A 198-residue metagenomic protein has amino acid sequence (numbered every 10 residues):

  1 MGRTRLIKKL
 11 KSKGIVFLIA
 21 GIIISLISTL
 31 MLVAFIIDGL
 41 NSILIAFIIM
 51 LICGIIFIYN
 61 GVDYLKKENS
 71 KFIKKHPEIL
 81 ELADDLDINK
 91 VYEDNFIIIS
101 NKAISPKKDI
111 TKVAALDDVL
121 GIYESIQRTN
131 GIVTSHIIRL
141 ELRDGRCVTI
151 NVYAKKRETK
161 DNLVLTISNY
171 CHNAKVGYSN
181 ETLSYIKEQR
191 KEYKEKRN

Functional and structural regions predicted by a protein language model:
M1-G14, K191-N198: Short, Lys/Arg-enriched, disordered terminal segments
G2-T4, L10, N41-N101: Anionic N-terminal interaction surfaces
R3, I15, S42-I45, K160 (+1 more regions): Short amphipathic alpha-helical segments that mediate assembly, nucleic-acid/protein binding, or membrane association
L10-I19, K107: Loop-to-transmembrane boundary segments
I15-F35, I45-I55: Canonical alpha-helical transmembrane segments of integral membrane proteins
N95-T129, V133-S135: Phosphoinositide-binding peripheral membrane targeting modules
Y123-N198: Acidic, Ser/Thr- and proline-rich intrinsically disordered linker/docking segments of eukaryotic scaffolds
